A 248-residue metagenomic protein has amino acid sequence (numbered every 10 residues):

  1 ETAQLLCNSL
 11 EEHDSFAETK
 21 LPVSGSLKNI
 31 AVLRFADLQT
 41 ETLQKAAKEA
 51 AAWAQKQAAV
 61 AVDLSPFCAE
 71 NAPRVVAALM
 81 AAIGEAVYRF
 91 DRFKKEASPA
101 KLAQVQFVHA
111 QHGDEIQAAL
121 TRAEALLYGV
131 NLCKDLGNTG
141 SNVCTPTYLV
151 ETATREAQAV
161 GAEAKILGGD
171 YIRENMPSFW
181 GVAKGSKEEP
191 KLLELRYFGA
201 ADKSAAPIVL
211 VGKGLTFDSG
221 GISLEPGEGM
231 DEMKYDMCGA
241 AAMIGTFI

Functional and structural regions predicted by a protein language model:
E1-G214: Short amphipathic alpha-helical segment within the helicase RecA-like ATPase core that mediates nucleic-acid
A153, I208-L210, S223-I248: Alpha-helical metal-binding/catalytic segments enriched in His/Glu/Asp
